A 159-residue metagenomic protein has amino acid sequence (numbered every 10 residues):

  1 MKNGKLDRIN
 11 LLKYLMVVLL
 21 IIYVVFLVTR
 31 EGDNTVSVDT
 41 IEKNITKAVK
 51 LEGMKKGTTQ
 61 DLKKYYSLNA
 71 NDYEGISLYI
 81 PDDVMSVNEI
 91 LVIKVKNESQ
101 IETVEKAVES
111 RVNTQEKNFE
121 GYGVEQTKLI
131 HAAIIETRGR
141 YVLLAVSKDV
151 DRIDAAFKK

Functional and structural regions predicted by a protein language model:
M1-D7: N-terminal Lys/Arg-rich, disordered targeting/topogenic segments
N10-V28: Hydrophobic membrane-insertion alpha-helices, especially the h-region of bacterial N-terminal signal peptides
F26-D39: Signal peptide cleavage region of secreted peptide precursors
D39-G57: Short extracytoplasmic/periplasmic juxtamembrane "stem" segments immediately C-terminal to an N-terminal membrane anchor
E42, I90, I101, E105-E109 (+1 more regions): Extracytoplasmic/secreted envelope proteins and their assembly/folding machinery, especially bacterial periplasmic
T59-T103: Extracytoplasmic/periplasmic/luminal assembly and interaction segments in envelope/secretory/respiratory proteins
E105-T137: Short Gly/Thr-rich strand-loop-strand
E125-K159: A short, solvent-exposed beta-edge/loop patch
